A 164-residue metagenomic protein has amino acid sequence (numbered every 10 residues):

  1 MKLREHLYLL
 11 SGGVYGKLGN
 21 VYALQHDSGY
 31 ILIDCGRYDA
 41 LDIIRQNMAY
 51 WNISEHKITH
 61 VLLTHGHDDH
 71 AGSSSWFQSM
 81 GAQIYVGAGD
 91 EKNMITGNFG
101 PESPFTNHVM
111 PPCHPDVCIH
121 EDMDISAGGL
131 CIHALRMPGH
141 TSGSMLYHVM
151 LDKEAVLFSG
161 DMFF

Functional and structural regions predicted by a protein language model:
M1-W51, L146-G160: Conserved beta-strand hairpin/beta-sheet module of binuclear metal-dependent hydrolase folds, prominently
K2-Y8, E102-N107, G128-I132: Short Pro/Gly-enriched beta-strand edge/turn motifs at strand-loop
G13-V14, C35-R37, G66, D90 (+2 more regions): Active-site metal-binding loops of divalent metal-dependent hydrolases
A23-Q25, D122-D152: Core dinuclear metal-dependent hydrolase active-site scaffold
D27-Y30, S54-I58, G128: Short, surface-exposed connector motifs at secondary-structure boundaries
I31-D34, H60-L63, A134-R136: Short catalytic-loop micro-motif centered on adjacent basic/acidic residues
D39-D42, A49-M123: Active-site HxH/HxHxD metal-binding segment of metal-dependent hydrolases
D68, G72, G143, F164: Short active-site segment of divalent metal-dependent hydrolases/proteases that encodes the spacing between
